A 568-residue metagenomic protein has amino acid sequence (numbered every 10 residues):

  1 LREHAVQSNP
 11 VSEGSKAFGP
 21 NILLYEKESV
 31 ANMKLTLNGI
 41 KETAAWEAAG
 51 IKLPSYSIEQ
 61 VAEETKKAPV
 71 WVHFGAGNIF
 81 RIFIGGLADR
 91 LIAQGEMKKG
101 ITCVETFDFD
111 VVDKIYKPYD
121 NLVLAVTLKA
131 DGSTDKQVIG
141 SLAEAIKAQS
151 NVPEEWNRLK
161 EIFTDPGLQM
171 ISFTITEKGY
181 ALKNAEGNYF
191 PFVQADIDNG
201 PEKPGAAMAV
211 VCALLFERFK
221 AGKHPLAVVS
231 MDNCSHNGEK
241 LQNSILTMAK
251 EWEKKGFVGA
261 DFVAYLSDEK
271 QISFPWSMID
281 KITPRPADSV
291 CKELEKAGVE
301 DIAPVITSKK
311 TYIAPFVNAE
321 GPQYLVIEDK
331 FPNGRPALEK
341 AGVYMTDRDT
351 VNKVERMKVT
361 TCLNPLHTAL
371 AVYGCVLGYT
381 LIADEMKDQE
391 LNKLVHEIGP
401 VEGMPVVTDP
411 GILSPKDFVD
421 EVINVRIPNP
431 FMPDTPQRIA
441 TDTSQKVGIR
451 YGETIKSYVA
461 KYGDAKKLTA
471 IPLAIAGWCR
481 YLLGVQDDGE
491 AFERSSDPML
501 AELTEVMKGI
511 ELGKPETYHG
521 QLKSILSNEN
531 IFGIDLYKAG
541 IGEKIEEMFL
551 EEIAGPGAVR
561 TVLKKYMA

Functional and structural regions predicted by a protein language model:
E13-N32: Short, Lys/Arg-enriched N-terminal segments with co-localized hydrophobic residues within the first ~10-30 amino acids
N32-F74, N78-A568: Substrate/ligand-engaging "lid" and interaction regions
